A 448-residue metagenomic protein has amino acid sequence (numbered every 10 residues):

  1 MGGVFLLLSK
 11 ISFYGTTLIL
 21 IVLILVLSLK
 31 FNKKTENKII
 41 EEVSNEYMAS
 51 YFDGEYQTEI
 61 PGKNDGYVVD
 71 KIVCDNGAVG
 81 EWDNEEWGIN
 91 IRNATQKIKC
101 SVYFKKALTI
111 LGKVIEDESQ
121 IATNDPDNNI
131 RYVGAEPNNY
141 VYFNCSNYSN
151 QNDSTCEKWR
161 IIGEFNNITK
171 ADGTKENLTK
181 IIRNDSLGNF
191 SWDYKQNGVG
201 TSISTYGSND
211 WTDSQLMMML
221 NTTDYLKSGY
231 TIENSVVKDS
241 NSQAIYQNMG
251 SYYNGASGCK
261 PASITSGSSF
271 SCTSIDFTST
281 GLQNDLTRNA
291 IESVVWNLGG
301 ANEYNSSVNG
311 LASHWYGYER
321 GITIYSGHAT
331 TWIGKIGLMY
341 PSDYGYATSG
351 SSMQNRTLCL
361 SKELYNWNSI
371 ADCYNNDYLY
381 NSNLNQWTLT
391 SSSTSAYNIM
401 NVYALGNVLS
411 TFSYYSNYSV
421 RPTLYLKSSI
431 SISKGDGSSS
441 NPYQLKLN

Functional and structural regions predicted by a protein language model:
M1-L6: Short, Lys/Arg-enriched N-terminal segments with co-localized hydrophobic residues within the first ~10-30 amino acids
I11-V73, G77-N448: Long, domain-scale functional regions
